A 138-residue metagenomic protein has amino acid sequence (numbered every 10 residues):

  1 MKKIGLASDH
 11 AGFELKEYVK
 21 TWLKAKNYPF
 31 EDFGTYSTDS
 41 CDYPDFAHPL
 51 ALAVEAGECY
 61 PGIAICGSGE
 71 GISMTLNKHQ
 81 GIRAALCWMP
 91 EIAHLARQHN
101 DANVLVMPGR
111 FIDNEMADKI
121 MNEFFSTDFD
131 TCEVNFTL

Functional and structural regions predicted by a protein language model:
K3-I4, C59-G62, G81-R83: Short active-site oxyanion
G5-A7, A11-G12, P90-L138: C-terminal binding/interaction regions
L6-A25: Glycine-rich phosphate/diphosphate-binding loop of Rossmann-like nucleotide-binding domains
K26, A53, G57, H79 (+2 more regions): Change "in soluble alpha/beta enzymes" to "in soluble alpha/beta proteins
P29-S40: A short beta-strand-loop structural module common to alpha/beta enzyme folds
F46-A64, S68: Short, structured active-site "lid" loops
A64-R110: Mid-chain, well-packed structural core segment of small domains
